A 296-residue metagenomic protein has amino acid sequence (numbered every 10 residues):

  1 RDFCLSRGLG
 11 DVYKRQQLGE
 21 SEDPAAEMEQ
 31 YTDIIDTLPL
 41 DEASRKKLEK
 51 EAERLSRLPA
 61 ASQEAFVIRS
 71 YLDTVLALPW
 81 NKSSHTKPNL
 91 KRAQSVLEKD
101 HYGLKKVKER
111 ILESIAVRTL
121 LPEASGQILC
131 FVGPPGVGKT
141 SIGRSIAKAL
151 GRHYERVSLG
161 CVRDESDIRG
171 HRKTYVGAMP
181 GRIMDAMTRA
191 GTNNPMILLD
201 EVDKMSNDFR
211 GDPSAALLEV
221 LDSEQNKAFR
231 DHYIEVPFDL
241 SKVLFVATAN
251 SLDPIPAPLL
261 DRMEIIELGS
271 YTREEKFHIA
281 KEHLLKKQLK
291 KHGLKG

Functional and structural regions predicted by a protein language model:
D2-Y13: Single conserved hydrophobic/aromatic residue that forms the stacking wall/gate of nucleotide- or nucleobase-binding
P39-R45, K82-S83, G191, S251-D261 (+1 more regions): Conserved C-terminal "switch" segment of AAA+ ATPases
E49-A61, S70, A77-L78, L90-I128 (+1 more regions): Pre-Walker A (pre-P-loop) alpha-helix and adjacent loop at the N terminus of AAA/AAA+ ATPase modules, a conserved
Q127-L159, T188: Walker A/P-loop
A149-A178, A186: AAA+/P-loop NTPase substrate/partner-engagement loops
T174-L198, R230-P237: Conserved alpha-helical scaffold flanking the Walker A/P-loop in AAA+ ATPase domains
L198-L199, K242-N250: Structural recognition of the conserved hydrophobic beta-strand(s) that form the central parallel beta-sheet of P-loop
L199-F238: Conserved catalytic/switch belt of AAA+ P-loop NTPases
